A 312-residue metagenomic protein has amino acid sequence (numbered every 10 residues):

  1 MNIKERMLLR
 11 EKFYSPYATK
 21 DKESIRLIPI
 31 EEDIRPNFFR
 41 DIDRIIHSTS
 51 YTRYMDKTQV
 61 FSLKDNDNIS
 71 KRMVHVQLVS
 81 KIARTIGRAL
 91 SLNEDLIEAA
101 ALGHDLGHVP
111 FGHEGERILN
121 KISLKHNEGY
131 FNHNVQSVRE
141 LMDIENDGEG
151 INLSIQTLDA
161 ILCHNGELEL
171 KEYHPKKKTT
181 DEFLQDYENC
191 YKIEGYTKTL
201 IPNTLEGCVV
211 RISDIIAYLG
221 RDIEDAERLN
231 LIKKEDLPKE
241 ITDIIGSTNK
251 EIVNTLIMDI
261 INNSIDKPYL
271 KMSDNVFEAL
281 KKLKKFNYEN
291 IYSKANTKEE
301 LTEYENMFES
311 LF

Functional and structural regions predicted by a protein language model:
M1-M73, L78-I86, N93-E94, G115 (+2 more regions): Histidine-centered, transition-metal-coordinating active-site segments
I46, S91, G107-P110: Short coil/turn residues that cap or connect secondary-structure elements
A99-A100: Active-site alpha-helix of zinc metalloproteases
G103-F111, A217: Short active-site segment of divalent metal-dependent hydrolases/proteases that encodes the spacing between
G112-K125: A glycine- and small-aliphatic-rich helix-loop capping segment at beta-alpha/alpha-beta transitions that lines
